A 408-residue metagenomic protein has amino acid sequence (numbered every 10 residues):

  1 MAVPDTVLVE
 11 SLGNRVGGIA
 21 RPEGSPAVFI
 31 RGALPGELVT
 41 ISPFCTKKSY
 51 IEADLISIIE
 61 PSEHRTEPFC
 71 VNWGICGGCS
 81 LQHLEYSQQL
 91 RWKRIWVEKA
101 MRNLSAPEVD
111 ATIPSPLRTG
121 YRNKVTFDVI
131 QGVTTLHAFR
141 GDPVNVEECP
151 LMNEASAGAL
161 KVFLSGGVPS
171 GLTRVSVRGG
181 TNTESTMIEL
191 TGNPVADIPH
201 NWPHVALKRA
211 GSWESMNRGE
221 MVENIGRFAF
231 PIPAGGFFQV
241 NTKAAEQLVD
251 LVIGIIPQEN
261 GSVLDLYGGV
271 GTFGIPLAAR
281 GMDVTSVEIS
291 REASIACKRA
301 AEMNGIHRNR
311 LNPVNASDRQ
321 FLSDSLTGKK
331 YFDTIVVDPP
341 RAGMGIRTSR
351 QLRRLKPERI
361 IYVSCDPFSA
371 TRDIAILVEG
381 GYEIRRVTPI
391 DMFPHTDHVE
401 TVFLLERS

Functional and structural regions predicted by a protein language model:
M1-V337, A342, I346-R350, K356: Accessory RNA-recognition modules of RNA-modification enzymes
G132, R407-S408: Short loop segments at secondary-structure junctions
N312-V399, E406: S-adenosylmethionine
